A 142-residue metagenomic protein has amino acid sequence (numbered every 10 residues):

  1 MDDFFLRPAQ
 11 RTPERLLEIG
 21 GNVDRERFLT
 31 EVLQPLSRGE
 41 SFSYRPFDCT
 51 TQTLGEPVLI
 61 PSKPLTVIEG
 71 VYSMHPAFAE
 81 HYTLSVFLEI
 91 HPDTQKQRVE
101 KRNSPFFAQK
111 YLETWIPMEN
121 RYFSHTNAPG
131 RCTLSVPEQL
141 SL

Functional and structural regions predicted by a protein language model:
D2, T83, T133: Receiver (REC) domain switch/active-site residues of two-component response regulators
L6-L59, L65: Conserved nucleotide-sensing/catalytic segment adjacent to the nucleotide-binding pocket in NTP-handling enzymes
A9-R11, F78, R98, L142: Hydrophobic alpha-helical membrane-insertion segments
F28, V86, C132: Residue-level signal for inorganic ion chemistry
T30, Q34, Q97, E113: Replace "anionic and nucleotidyl ligands
T53, H75, S104-L142: Small-molecule kinase domains that catalyze NTP-dependent phosphoryl transfer to phosphate-bearing small molecules
T53-R102: ATP-dependent NMP and nucleoside kinases share a basic, alpha-helical "lid"
